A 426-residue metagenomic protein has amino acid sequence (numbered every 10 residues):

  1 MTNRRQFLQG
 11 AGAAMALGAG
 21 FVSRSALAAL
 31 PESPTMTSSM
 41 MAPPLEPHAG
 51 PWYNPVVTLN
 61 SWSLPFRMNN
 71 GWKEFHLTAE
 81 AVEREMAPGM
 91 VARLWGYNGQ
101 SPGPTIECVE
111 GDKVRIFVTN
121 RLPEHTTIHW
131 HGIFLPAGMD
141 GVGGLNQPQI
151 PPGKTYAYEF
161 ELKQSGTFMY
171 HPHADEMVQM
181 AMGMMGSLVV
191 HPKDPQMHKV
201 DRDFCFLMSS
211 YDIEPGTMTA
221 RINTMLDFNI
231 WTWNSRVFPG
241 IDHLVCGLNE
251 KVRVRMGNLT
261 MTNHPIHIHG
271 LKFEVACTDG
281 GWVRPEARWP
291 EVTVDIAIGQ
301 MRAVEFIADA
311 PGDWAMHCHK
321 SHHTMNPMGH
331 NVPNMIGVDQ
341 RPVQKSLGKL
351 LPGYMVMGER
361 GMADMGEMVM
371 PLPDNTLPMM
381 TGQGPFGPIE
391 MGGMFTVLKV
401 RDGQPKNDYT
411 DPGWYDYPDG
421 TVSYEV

Functional and structural regions predicted by a protein language model:
T2-V426: Copper-binding active sites and cupredoxin-like electron-transfer domains, recognizing His/Cys-rich ligand loops
